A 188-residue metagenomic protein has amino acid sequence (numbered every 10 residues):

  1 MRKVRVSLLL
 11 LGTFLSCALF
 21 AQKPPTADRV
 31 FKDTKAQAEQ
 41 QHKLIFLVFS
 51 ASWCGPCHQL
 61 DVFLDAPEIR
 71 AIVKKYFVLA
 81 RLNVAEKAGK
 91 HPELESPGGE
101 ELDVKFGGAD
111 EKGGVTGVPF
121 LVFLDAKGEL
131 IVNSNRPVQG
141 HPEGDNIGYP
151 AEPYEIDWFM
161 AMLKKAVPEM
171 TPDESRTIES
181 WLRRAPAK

Functional and structural regions predicted by a protein language model:
M1-L8: Bacterial N-terminal signal peptides that target proteins for export
L8-A18: Bacterial N-terminal signal peptides
A21-Q22: Boundary of Sec targeting at the N-terminus
A27-I45, V73: A short beta-strand-turn-helix
I45-L47, C54, L79, L121: Hydrophobic beta-strand anchors of alpha/beta hydrolase catalytic cores
F49-L64: Conserved redox-active cysteine motifs that mediate thiol-disulfide chemistry, especially di-cysteine Cys-X(1-2)-Cys
P67-I69, K74-F159: Thioredoxin-like thiol-disulfide oxidoreductase module
P137-K188: Thiol-/selenol-based redox modules, centered on thioredoxin-like and closely related oxidoreductase domains
